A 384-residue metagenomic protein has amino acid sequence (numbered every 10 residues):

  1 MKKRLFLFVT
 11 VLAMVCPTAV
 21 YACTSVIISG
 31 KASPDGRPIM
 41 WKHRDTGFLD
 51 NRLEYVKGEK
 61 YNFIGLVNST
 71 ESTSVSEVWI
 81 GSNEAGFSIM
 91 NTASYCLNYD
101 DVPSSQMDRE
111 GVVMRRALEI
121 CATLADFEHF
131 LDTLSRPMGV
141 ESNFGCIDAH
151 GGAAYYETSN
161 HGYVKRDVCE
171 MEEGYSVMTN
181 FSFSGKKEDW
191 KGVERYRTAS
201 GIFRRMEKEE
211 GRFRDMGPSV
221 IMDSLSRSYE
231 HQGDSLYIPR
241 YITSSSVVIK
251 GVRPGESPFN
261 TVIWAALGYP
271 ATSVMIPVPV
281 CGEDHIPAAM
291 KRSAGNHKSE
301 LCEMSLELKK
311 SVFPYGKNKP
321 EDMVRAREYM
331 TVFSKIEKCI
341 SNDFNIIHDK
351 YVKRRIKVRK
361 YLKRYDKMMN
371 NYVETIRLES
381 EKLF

Functional and structural regions predicted by a protein language model:
M1-F8: Bacterial N-terminal signal peptides that target proteins for export
F8-P17: Bacterial N-terminal signal peptides
T24-V75, I80-G81, A85-F87, N91-E119 (+2 more regions): C-terminal, well-structured catalytic/ligand-binding subdomain of enzymes
A125-D126: A conserved hydrophobic secondary-structure block that centers on an alpha-helix together with its immediately flanking
H129-F130, S224: Generic alpha-helical secondary-structure signal
F130-G145: Secretory/export targeting leaders with adjacent low-complexity proregions
